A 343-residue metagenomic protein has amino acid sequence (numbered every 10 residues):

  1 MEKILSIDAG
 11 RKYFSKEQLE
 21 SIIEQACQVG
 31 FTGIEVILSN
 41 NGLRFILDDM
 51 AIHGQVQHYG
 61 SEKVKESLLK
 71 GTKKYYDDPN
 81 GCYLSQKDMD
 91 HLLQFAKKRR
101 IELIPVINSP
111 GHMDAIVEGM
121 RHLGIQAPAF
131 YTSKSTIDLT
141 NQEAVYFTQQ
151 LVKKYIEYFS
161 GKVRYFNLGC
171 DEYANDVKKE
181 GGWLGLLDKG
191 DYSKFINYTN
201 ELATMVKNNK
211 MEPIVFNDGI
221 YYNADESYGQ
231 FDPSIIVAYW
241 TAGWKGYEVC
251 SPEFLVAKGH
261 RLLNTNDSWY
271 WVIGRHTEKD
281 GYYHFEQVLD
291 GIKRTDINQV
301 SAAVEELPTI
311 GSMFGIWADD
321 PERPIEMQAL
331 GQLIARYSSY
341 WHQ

Functional and structural regions predicted by a protein language model:
E2-L19, S133-E143: Active-site mouth loops of central-metabolism enzymes
K3-I7, I34-V36, L103-I107, F166-L168 (+4 more regions): Hydrophobic faces of well-ordered beta-strands that scaffold small-molecule active sites in alpha/beta enzyme cores
D8-K12, S39-N41, N108-H112, D171-Y173 (+4 more regions): Active-site beta-loop-alpha junctions enriched in small/polar residues
K12-A26, E248-S251: Short, acidic/polar
Q18-N41: Catalytic domains of carbohydrate-active enzymes, especially glycoside hydrolases
Q25, Y228-I235, Y239-Q343: Flexible, acidic glycine-rich loops studded with aromatic residues
N40-K98, M113-E143, E172-K189: Aromatic- and acidic-residue-enriched carbohydrate-binding clefts of CAZyme catalytic domains
S135-I236, W240-G259: Active-site neighborhood of glycoside hydrolase catalytic domains
